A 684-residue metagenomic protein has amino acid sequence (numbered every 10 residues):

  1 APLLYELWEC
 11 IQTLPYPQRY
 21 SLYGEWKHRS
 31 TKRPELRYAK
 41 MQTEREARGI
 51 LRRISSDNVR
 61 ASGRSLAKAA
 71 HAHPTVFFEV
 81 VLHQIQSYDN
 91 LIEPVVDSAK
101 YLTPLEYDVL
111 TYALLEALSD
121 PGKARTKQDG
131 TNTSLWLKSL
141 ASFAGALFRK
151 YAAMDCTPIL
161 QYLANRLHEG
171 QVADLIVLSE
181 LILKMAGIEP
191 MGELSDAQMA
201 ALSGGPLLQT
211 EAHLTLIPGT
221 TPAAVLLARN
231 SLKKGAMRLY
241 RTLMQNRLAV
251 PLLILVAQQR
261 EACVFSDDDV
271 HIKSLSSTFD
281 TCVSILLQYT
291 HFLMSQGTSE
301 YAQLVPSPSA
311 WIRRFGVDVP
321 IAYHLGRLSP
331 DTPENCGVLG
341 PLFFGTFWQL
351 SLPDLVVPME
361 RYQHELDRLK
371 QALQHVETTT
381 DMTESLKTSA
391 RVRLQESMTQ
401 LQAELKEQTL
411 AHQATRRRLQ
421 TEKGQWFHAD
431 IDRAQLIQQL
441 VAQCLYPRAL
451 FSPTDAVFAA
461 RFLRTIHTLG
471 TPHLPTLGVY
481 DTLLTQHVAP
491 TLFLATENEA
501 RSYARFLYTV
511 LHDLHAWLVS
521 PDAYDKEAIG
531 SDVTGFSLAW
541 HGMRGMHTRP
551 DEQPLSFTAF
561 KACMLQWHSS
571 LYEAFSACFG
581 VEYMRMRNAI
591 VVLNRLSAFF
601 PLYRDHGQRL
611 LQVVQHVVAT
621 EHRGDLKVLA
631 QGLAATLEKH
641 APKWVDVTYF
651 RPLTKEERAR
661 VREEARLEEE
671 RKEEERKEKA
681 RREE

Functional and structural regions predicted by a protein language model:
A1-E664: Eukaryotic alpha-helical solenoid repeat scaffolds
R666-E684: Extended, charge-dense intrinsically disordered regions
